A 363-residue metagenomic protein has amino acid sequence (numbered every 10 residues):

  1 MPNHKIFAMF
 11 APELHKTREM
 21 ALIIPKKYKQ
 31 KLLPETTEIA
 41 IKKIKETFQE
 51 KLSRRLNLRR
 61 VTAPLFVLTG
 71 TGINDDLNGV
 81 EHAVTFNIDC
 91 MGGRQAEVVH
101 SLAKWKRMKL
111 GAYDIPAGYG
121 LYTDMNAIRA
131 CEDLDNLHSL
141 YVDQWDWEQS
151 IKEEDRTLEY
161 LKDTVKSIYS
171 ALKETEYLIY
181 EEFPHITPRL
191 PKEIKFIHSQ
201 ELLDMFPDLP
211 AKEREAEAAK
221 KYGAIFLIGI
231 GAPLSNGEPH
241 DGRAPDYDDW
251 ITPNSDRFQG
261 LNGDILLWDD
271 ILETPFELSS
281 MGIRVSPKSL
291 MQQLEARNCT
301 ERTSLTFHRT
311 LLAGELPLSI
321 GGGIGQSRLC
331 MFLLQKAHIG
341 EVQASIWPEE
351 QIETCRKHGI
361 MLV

Functional and structural regions predicted by a protein language model:
M9-P12, W147: Generic detector of N-terminal low-structure segments
T17-H138, D146-S150: Class II aminoacyl-tRNA synthetase-like tRNA-binding/catalytic domains
I39-K43, T47, R156-D163, S167 (+3 more regions): Generic recognition of stable, solvent-exposed alpha-helical segments in well-folded globular domains
L52-R59, I168-I179, A337: A generic secondary-structure signal for well-formed alpha-helical elements
L65-T69, P184-P191, I230, E350-I352: A glycine-rich phosphate-binding loop feature that marks nucleotide/adenosyl-phosphate handling sites
T123-E217: Extended, charged alpha-beta segments that form solvent-exposed binding/catalytic grooves in nucleic-acid-handling
I128, S199-V363: A translation/RNA-centric and nucleic-acid-associated enzymatic feature enriched in Class II aminoacyl-tRNA synthetases
